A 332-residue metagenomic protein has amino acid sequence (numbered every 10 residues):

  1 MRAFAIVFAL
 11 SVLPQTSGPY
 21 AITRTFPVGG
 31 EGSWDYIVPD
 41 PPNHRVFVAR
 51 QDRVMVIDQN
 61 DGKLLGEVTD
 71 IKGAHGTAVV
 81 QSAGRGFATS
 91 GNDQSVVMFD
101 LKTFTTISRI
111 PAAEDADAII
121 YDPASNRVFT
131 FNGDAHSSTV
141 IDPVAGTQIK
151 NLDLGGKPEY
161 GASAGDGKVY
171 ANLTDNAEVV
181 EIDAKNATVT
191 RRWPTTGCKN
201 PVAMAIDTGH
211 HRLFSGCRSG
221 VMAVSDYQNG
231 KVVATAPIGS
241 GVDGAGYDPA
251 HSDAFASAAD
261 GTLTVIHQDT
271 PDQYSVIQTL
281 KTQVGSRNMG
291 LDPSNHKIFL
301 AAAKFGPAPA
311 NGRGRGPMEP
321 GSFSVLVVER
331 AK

Functional and structural regions predicted by a protein language model:
M1-V7: Sec-dependent signal peptide recognition, specifically the positively charged N-region followed immediately by
L10-K332: Predominantly soluble domains enriched in secretory-pathway, periplasmic, or organellar proteins
